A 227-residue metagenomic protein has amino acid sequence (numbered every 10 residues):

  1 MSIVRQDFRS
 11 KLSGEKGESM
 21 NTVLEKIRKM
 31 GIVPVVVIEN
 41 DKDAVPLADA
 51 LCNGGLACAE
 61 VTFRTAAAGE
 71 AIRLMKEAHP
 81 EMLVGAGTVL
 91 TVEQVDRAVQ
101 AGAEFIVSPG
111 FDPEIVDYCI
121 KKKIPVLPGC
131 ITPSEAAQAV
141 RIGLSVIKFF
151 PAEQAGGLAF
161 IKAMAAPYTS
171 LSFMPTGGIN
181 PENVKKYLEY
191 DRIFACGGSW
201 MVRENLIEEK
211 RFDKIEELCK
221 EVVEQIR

Functional and structural regions predicted by a protein language model:
D7-S19: Short, Lys/Arg-enriched N-terminal segments with co-localized hydrophobic residues within the first ~10-30 amino acids
K16-A101, P181, E209-R227: Conserved N-terminal beta1-alpha1 strand-loop-helix module at the mouth
I32-P34, A59-V61, V84-G87, I106-V107 (+4 more regions): Hydrophobic faces of well-ordered beta-strands that scaffold small-molecule active sites in alpha/beta enzyme cores
G55, A78-E81, Q100-I106, K121-L127 (+3 more regions): Glycine-enriched alpha-helix->loop->beta-strand junction motifs that scaffold or abut catalytic
L56-V61, V99-E104, K122, V140-F160 (+2 more regions): Glycine/Thr-rich beta-alpha phosphate-binding loop at enzyme active sites
K76-T132: Glycine/small-residue-rich loop that forms an oxyanion/phosphate-binding "nest" at active or ligand-binding sites
V92-A101, E135-I142, N180-F194: Catalytic cores of alpha/beta
G110-I115, F149-G157, R192-R211: Glycine-rich phosphate-binding active-site loops on the catalytic face of alpha/beta enzymes
